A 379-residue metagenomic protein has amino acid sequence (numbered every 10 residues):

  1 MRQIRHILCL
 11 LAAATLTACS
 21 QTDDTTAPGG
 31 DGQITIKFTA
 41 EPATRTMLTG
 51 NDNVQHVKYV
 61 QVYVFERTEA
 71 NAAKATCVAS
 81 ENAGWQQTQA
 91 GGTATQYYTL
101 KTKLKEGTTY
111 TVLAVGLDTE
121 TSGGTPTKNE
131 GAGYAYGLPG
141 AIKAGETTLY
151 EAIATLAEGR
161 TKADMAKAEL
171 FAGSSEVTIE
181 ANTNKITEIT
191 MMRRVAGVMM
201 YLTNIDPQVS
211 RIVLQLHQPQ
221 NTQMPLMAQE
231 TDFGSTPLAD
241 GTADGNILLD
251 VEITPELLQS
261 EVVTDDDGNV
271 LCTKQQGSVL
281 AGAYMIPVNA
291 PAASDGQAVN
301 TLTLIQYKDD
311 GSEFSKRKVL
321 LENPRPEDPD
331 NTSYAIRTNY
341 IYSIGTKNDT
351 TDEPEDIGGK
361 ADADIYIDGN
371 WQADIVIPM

Functional and structural regions predicted by a protein language model:
M1-T17: Sec-dependent bacterial lipoprotein signal peptides
C19-M379: Extracytoplasmic cysteine-anchoring/structural motifs
